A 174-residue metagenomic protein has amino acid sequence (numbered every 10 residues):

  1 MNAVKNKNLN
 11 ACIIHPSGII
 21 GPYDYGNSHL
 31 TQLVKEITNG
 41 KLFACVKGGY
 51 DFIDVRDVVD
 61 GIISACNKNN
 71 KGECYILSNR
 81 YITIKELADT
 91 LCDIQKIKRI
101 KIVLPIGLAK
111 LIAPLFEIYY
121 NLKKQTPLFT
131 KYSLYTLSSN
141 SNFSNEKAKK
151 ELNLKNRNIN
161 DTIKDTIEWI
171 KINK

Functional and structural regions predicted by a protein language model:
M1-C12: Active-site Tyr-X1-5-Lys
K7-L9, G21-Q32, A65-Y75, I97-R99: Glycine/proline-rich active-site loop of Rossmann-fold NAD(P)-dependent oxidoreductases
H15-P16: Conserved SDR Rossmann-fold cofactor-binding beta-strand/turn motif
N27-H29, V46-C66, E73: Substrate-positioning beta->alpha
H29-D51, I100-S139: Alpha-helical membrane-targeting segments
I53-R56, I82, R157: Residue-level signal for the nucleotide or nucleotide-sugar donor/cofactor binding architecture
G61-L128, N145, K150, I159 (+1 more regions): Mid/C-terminal beta-alpha module of Rossmann-like enzyme folds, strongest in SDR-family dehydrogenases/epimerases
